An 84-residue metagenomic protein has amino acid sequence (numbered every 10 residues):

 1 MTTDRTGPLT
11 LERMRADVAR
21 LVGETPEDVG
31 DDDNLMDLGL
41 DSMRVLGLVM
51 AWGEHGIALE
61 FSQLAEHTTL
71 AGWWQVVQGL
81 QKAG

Functional and structural regions predicted by a protein language model:
T2-G84: Phosphopantetheine-dependent thiolation modules in NRPS/PKS and related acyl-activating systems
